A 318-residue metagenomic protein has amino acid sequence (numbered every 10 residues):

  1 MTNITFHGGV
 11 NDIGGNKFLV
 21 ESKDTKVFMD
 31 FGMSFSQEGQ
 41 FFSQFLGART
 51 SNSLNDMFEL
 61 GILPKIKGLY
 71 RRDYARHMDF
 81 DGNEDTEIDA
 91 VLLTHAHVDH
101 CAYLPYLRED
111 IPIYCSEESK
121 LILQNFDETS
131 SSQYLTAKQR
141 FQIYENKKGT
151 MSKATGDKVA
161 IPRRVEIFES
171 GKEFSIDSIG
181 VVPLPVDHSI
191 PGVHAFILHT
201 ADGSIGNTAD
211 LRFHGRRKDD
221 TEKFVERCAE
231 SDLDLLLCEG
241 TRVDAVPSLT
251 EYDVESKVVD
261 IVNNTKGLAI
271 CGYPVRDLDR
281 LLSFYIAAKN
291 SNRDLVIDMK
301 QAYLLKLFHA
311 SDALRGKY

Functional and structural regions predicted by a protein language model:
T2-D12, N16-A90, P105-D279, S283: His/Asp/Glu-rich metal-coordinating catalytic cores of metallo-dependent phosphodiesterases/hydrolases acting on
G15-K17, D294, D312: Short, surface-exposed beta-edge/turn micro-motifs
I88-D99: Metallo-beta-lactamase
H97, S119, Q301: A generic "binding-loop/recognition-motif" signal
G267, D277-L295, K300-Y303: Loop-centered beta-sheet repeat module
M299-Y318: A contiguous, basic/glycine-rich beta-loop/short-helix subdomain that forms a polymer-engagement track
